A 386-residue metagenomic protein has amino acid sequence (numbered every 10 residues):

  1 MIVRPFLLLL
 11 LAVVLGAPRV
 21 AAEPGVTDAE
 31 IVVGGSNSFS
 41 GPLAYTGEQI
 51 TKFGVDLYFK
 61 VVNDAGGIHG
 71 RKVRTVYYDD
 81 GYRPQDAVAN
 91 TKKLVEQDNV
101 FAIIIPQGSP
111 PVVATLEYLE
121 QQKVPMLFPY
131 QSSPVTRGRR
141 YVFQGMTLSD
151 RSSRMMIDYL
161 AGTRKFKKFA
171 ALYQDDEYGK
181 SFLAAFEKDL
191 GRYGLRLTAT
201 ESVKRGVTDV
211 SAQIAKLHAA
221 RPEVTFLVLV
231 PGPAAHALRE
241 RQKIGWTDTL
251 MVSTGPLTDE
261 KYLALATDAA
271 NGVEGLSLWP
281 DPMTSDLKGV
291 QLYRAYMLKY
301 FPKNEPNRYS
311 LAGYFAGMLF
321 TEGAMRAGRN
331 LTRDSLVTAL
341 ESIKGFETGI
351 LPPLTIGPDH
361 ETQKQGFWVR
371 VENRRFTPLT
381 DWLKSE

Functional and structural regions predicted by a protein language model:
P5-A17: Bacterial N-terminal signal peptides
V20-P24: Boundary at the C-terminal end of the N-terminal hydrophobic targeting segment
G25-D56, Y78-P84, Q107-G108, L172-K180 (+2 more regions): Extracytoplasmic "Venus flytrap"
V26, E30-V32, T46-F53, K60-T136 (+4 more regions): Beta-alpha junction/loop-to-helix N-cap segments that form part of ligand/metal-binding clefts
Y45, I50-L57, V61, D86-K93 (+20 more regions): Extracytoplasmic/secreted proteins, especially bacterial periplasmic and envelope-associated proteins
F53, Q97-E201, L250-G275: Extracytoplasmic ligand/sensor domains, especially the bilobed periplasmic-binding protein
L238-G313, R370-E372, F376, D381-E386: Extracellular/periplasmic periplasmic-binding protein-like sensory domains
K299-L311, T321-R375: Segments of small-molecule ligand-sensing domains
